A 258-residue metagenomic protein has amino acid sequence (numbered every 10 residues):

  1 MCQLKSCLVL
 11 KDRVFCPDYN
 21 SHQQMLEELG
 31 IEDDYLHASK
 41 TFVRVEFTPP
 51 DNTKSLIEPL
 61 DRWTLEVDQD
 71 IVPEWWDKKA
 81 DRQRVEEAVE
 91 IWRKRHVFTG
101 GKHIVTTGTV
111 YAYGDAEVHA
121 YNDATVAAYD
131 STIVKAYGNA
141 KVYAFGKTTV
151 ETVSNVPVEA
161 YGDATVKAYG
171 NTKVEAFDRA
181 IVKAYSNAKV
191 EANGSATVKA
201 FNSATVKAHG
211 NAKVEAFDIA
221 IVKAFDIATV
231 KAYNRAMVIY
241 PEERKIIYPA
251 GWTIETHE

Functional and structural regions predicted by a protein language model:
M1-E258: Short, glycine-biased loop/turn motifs at secondary-structure junctions and in low-complexity Ser/Thr/Pro-rich termini
